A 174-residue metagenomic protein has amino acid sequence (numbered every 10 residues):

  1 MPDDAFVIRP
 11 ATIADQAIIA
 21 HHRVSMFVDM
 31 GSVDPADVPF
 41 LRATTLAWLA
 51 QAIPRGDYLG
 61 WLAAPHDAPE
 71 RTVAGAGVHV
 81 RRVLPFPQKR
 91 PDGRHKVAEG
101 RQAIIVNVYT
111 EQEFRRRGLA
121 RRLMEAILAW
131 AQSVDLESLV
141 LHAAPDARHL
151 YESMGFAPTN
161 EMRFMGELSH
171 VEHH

Functional and structural regions predicted by a protein language model:
V7-H21: A short beta-loop-alpha structural element at the N-terminal edge of CoA-dependent acyl/N-acetyltransferase catalytic
V24-W48: Conserved GNAT-fold acetyl-CoA-binding loop/helix
A47-L62, R81-F86, I104: A short helix-loop-beta-strand connector motif used in the catalytic cores of GNAT acetyltransferases and, in some
D67-N107, R115, S169-H174: Conserved acyl-donor/pantetheine-binding loop and adjacent beta-alpha core of acyl/acetyltransferases and related
F114-A126: Conserved acetyl-CoA pyrophosphate-binding loop and the N-cap/start of the following alpha-helix in GNAT-like
R115, L139-L150, F164-L168: Conserved beta-strand-loop-alpha-helix junction that forms the acyl-donor binding cleft
M124, A131-A143: Conserved GNAT acetyl-CoA-binding A-motif
L136, E152-M162: Conserved acetyl-CoA-binding loop of GNAT-fold acetyltransferases
